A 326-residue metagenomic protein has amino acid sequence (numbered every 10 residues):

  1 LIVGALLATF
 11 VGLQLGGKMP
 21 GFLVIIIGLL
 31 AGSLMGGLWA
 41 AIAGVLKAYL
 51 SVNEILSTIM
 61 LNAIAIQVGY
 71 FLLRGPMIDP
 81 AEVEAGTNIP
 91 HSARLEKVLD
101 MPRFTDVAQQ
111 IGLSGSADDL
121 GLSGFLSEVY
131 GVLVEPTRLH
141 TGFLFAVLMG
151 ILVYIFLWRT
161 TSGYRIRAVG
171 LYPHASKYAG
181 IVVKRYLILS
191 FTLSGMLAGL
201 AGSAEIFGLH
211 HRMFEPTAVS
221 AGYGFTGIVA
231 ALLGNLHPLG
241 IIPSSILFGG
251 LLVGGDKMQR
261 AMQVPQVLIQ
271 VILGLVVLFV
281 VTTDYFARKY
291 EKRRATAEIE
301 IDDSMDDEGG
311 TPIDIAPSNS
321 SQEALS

Functional and structural regions predicted by a protein language model:
L1-A41, F71, F214: Membrane-embedded helix boundary and interhelical linker motif in transport proteins
I2-L6, G37-A41, M60-A63, V147 (+4 more regions): Hydrophobic alpha-helical segments embedded in the membrane of multi-pass proteins
T9, I55-D79, G150-V153, L187 (+5 more regions): Membrane-water interface segments at the C-terminal ends of transmembrane alpha-helices in multi-pass inner-membrane
G32, F191-L273: Transmembrane alpha-helical segments in multi-pass inner-membrane proteins
E54-L56, V83, I89, T141-F145 (+2 more regions): Loop-to-transmembrane alpha-helix initiation sites
N62-L157: Transmembrane helix-bundle core of multi-pass membrane transporters and related energy-transducing complexes
L152-S190, Q322: Membrane-helix/interface signature in polytopic inner-membrane proteins
L171, Y178-R185, G255-S326: Cytosolic-side transmembrane-helix boundaries in multi-pass membrane proteins
